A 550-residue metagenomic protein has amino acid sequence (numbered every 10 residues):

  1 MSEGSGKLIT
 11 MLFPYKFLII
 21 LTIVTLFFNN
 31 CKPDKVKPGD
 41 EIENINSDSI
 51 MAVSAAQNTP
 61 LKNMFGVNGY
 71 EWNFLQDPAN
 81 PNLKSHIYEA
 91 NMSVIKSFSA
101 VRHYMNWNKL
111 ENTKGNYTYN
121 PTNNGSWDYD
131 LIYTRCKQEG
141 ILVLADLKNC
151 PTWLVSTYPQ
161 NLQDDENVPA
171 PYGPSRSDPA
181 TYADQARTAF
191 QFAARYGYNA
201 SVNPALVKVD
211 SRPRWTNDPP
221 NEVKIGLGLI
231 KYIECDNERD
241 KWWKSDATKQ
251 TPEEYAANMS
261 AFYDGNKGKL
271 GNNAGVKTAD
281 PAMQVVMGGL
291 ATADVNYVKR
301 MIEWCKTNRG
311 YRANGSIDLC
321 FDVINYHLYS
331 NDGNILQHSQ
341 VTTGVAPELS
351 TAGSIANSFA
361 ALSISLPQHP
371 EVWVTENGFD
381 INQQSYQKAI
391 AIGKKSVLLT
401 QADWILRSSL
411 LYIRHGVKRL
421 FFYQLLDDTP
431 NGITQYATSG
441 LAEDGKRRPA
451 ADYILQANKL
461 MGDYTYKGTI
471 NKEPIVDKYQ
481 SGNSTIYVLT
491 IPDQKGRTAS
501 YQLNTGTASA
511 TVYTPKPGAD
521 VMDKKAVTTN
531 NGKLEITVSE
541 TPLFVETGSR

Functional and structural regions predicted by a protein language model:
F27-N30: C-terminal motif of bacterial Sec signal peptides marking the signal peptidase cleavage site
K32-D34: Bacterial signal peptide processing site
I42-N221, I225-G228, E234-C235, D240 (+3 more regions): N-terminal substrate-binding region of glycoside hydrolase catalytic domains
V101, C136, F192, I233 (+7 more regions): Conserved, mostly hydrophobic/aromatic
P204-P219, T251-W404, H415: Noncatalytic carbohydrate-binding groove/subsite architecture in carbohydrate-active enzymes
F379-I454: Aromatic/acidic polysaccharide-binding cleft in carbohydrate-active enzymes
I470-P517, T541-P542: Carbohydrate-binding surface patches
K525-R550: C-terminal beta-strand-rich structural cap/linker in extracellular carbohydrate-active enzymes
